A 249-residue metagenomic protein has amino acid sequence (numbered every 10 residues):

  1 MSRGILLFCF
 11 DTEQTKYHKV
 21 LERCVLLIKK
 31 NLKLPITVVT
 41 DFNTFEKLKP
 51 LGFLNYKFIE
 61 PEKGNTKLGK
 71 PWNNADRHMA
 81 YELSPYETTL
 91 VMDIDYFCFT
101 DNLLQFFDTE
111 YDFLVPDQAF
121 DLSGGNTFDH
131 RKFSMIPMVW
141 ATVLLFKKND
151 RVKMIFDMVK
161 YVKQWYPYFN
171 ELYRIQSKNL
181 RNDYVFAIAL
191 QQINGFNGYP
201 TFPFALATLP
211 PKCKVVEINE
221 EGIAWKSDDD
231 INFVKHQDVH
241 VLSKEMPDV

Functional and structural regions predicted by a protein language model:
M1-V249: Glycosyltransferase catalytic domains, chiefly GT-A lineage
